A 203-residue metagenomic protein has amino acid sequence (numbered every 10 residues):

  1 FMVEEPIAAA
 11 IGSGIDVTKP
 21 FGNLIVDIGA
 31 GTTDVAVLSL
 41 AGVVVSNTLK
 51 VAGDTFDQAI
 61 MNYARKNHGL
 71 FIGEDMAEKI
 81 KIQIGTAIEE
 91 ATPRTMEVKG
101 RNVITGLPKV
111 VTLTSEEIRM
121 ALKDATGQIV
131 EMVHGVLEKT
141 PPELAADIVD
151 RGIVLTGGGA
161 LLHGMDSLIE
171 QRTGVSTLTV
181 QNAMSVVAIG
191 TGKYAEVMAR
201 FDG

Functional and structural regions predicted by a protein language model:
F1-I25, G192-R200: Conserved phosphate-binding catalytic cores of ATP/NTP-utilizing and phosphoryl-transfer enzymes
M2, S167-G192, F201: Conserved phosphate-binding/catalytic loops in two-lobed NTP-binding clefts
D16-V45, T92, H163: Gly/Thr-rich phosphate-binding beta-strand-loop-beta motif of the actin/hexokinase/Hsp70
D27, I60, V133, L155 (+1 more regions): Residue-level signature of catalytic and energy-coupling elements of molecular machines, predominantly ATP/GTP-dependent
L40-K123, I148: Phosphate-binding glycine-rich/basic clefts of nucleotide- and phosphate-handling proteins, predominantly
G42-V44, A146-R151, T173-S176: Short, surface-exposed connector motifs at secondary-structure boundaries
A121-I148, Y194-V197: Phosphate/ATP-binding catalytic cores across multiple sugar-kinase/actin-like superfamilies, primarily ASKHA
A145-I169: Glycine-rich phosphate-binding loops at beta-strand->alpha-helix junctions
